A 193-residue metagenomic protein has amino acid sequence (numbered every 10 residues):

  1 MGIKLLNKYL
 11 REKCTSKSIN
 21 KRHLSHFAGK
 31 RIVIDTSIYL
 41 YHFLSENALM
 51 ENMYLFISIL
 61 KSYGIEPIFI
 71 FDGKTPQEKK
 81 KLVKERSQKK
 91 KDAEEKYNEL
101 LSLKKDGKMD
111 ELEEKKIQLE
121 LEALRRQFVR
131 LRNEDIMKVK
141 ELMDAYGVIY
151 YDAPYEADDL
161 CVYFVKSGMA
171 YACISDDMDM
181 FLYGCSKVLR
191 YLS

Functional and structural regions predicted by a protein language model:
G2-I19, H26-E156, L160-F164: Noncatalytic, basic helical substrate-engagement surface that gates or grips nucleic-acid strands
L142, D152-P154, F164-S193: Long, highly charged, low-complexity intrinsically disordered interaction regions that mediate electrostatic DNA/RNA
